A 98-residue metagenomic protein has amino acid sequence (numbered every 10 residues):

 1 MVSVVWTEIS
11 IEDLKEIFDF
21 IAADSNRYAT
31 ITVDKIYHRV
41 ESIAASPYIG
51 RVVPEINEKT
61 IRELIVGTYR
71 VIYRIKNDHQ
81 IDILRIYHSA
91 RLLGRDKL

Functional and structural regions predicted by a protein language model:
S3-T60: Basic, Lys/Arg-enriched alpha-helical interface segments
I49-N77: Basic/aromatic recognition patch in beta-strand/loop cores that engages polyanionic ligands
V66-Y69, R74-L98: Enriched for short, Lys/Arg-rich terminal
